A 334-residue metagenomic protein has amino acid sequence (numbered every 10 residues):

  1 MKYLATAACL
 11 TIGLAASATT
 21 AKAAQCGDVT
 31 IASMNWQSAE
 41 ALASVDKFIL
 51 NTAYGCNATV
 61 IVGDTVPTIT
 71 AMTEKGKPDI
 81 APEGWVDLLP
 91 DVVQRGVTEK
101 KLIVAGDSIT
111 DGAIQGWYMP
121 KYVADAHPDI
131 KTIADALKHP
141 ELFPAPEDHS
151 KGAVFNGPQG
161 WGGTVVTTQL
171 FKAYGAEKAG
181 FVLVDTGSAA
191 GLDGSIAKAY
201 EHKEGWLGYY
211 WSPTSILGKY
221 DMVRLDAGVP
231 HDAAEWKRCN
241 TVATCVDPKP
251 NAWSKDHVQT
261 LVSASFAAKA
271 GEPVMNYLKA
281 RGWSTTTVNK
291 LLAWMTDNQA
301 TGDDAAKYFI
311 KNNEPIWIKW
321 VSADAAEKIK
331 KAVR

Functional and structural regions predicted by a protein language model:
T20-I31, F143-K151, I318-W320, R334: Immediate post-signal peptide segment of exported/extracytoplasmic ligand-binding proteins
A24-S38, C56-I61, K151-F155, L278: Short, well-ordered beta-strand elements
S38, T164-V165, Q169-A179, A189-K203 (+3 more regions): An extracytoplasmic/periplasmic, membrane-proximal ligand-sensing/linker region
S38-C56, L170: Short, polar/charged alpha-helical segment
T70-A71, P78-E83, F155-W236: Ligand-binding pocket segment of bilobal, Venus flytrap-like solute-binding proteins
K101-F155: A conserved helix-loop-strand patch within extracytoplasmic ligand-binding domains of the periplasmic binding
I114-D125, H257-A270, A293-W294: A bilobed periplasmic-binding-protein/Venus flytrap-type ligand-binding module shared by bacterial periplasmic
G218-G282: C-terminal lobe and pocket-closing loops of periplasmic/extracytoplasmic Venus-flytrap solute-binding proteins
